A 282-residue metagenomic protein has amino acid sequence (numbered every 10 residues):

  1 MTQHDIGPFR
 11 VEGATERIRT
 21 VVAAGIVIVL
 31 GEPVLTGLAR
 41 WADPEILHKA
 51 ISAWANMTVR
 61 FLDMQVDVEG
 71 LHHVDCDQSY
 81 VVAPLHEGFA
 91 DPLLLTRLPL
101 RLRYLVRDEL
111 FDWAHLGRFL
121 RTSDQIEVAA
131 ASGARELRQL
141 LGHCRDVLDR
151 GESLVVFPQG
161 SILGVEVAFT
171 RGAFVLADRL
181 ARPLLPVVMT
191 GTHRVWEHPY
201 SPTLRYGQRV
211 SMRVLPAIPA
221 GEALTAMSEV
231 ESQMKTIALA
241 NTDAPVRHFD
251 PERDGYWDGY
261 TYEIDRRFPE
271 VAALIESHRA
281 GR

Functional and structural regions predicted by a protein language model:
T2-A14, R138-R282: Non-catalytic C-terminal accessory region of glycerolipid acyltransferases and related lyso-lipid remodeling enzymes
Q3-D67, R118-F119, S123: A transmembrane-helix-recognition feature enriched in membrane-embedded lipid enzymes and envelope glyco-/phospholipid
T15-A23, I51-V106: Conserved H-X4-D acyltransferase segment
V27, G31-L38, I46, C76-G133: Catalytic core of membrane glycerolipid acyltransferases/transacylases, capturing the structured, soluble-facing
R40-P44, L110, G133-A134, S161-G164 (+1 more regions): Short histidine/acidic/glycine/proline-rich micro-motifs that form metal- and phosphate-coordinating active-site loops
A55, S123-A130, P158-S161: Short, basic, glycine/proline-bearing loop/turn elements
H73-V74, R135, T192: Positions that flank functional sites
